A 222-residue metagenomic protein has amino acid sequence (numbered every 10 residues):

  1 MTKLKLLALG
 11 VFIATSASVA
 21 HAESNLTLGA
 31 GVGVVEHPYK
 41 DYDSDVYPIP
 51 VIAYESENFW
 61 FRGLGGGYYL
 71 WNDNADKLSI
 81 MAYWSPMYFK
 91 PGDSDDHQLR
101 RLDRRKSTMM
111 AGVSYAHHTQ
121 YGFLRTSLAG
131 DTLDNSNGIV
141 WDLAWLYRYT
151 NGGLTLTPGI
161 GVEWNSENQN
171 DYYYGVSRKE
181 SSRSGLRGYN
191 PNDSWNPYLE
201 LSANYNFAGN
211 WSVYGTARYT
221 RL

Functional and structural regions predicted by a protein language model:
M1-N25, D41: Cleavable N-terminal export/targeting peptides
A22-Y68, N168: Short glycine/proline- and aromatic-enriched beta-strand/turn motifs that initiate or cap beta-hairpins
S24, S44-P50, R105-A111, N137-W141 (+2 more regions): Residues that define the transmembrane beta-barrel architecture of outer-membrane proteins
L26, N58-F61, D76-L78, Y121-L124 (+2 more regions): Repeated loop/turn-to-beta-strand initiation elements of outer-membrane beta-barrel proteins
L28-V34, G63-G65, I80-P86, V113 (+3 more regions): Transmembrane beta-barrel strands of outer-membrane/channel proteins
A30-V34, P50-S56, G66-L70, V113-H117 (+3 more regions): Residues on the lipid-exposed face of transmembrane beta-strands in outer-membrane beta-barrel proteins
E36-P38, H97-R101, S127-T132, S184-Y189: Extracellular loop and loop/strand-boundary signature of outer-membrane beta-barrel proteins
L70, T132-R221: Outer-membrane beta-barrel transmembrane domain signature
